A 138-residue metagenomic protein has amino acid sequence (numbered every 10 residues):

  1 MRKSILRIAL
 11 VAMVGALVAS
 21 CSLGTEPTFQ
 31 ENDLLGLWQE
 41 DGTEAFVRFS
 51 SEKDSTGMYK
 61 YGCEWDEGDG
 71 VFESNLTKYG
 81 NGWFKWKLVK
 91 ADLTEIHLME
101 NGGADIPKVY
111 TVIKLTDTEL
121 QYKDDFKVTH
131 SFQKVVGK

Functional and structural regions predicted by a protein language model:
M1-A9: Bacterial N-terminal signal peptides that target proteins for export
L17-S20: C-terminal motif of bacterial Sec signal peptides marking the signal peptidase cleavage site
L23, P27, N81-W86, E119-K138: Edge beta-strand at a domain terminus
L23-Q39: N-terminal helix-cap/turn-to-beta initiation motif at the start of protein domains
W38-Q39, E95-N101, L120-K123: Short beta-strand segments that buttress and anchor functional surface loops
E44-H97, N101-I106: N-terminal glycine/threonine-rich, aromatic-flanked beta-hairpin/loop signature
K108-Y122: Low-complexity, intrinsically disordered Gly/Pro/Thr-rich segments
